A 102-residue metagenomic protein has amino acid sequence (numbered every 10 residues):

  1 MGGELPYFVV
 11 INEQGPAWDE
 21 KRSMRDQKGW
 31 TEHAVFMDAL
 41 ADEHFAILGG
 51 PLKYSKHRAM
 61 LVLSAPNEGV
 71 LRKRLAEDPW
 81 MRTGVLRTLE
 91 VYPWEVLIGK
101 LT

Functional and structural regions predicted by a protein language model:
M1-T102: Conserved, structured core segments of small domains
